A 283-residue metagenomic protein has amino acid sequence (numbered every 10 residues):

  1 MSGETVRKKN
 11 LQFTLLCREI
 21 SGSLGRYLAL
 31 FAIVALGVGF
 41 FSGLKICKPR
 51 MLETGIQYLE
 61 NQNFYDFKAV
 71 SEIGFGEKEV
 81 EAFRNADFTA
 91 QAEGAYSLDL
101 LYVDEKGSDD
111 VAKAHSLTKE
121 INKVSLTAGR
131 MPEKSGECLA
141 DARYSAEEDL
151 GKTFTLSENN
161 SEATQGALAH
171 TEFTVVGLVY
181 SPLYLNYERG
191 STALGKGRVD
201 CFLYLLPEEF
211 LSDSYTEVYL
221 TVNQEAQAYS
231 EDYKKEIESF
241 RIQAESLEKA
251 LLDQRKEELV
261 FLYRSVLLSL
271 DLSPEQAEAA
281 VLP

Functional and structural regions predicted by a protein language model:
S2-P283: Membrane transport/envelope proteins' first extracytoplasmic loop
